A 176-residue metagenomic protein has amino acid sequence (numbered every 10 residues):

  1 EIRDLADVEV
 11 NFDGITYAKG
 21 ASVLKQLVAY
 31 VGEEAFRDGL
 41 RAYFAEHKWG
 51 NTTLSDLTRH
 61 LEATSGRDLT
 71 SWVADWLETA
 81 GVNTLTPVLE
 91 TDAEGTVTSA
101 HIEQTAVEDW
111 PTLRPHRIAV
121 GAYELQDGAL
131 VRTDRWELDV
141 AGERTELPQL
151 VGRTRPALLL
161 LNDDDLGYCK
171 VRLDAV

Functional and structural regions predicted by a protein language model:
E1-R3, D13-I15, G20-D38, A45-V176: Non-catalytic accessory/interaction domains
D7-V8: Active-site flanking loop/helix segments enriched in acidic
